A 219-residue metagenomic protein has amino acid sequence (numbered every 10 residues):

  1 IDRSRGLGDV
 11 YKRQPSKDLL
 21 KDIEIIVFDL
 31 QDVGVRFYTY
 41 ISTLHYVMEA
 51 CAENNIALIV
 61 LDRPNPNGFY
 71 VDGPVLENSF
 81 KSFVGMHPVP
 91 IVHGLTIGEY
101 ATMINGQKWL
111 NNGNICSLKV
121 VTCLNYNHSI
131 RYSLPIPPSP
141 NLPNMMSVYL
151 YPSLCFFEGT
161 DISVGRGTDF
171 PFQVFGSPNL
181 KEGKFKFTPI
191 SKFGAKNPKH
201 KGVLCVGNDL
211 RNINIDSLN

Functional and structural regions predicted by a protein language model:
I1-Y11: Single conserved hydrophobic/aromatic residue that forms the stacking wall/gate of nucleotide- or nucleobase-binding
S4, L20-K21: A short, aliphatic-rich alpha-helical micro-motif
E24-I25: Structural motif
D32-L44: Glycine/threonine-rich flexible loop motifs
E53-A57: A short helix->loop->beta-strand "cap" motif at the edges of active sites that frequently abuts
I59-K81: Glycine-rich, charge-decorated loop segments at or immediately adjacent to ligand/cofactor-binding or catalytic sites
K81-L154: Conserved anion/nucleotide-ligand pocket segment
M145-N219: Internal helical hairpin/lid segments
